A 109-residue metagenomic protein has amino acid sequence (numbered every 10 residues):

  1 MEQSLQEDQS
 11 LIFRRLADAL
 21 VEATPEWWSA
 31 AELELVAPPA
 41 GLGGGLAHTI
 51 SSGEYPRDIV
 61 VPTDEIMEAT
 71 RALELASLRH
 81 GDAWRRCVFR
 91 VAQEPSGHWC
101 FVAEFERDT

Functional and structural regions predicted by a protein language model:
M1-T109: Contiguous interface-forming segments/domains that mediate binding rather than catalysis
